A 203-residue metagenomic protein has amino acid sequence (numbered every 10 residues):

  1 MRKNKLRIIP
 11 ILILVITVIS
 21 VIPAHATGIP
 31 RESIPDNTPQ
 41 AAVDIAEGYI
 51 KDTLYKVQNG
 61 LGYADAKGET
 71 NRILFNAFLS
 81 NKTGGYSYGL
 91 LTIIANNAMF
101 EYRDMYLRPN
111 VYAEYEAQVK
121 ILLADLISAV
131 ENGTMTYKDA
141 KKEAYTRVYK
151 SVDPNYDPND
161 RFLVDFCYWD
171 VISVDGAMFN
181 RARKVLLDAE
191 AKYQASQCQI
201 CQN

Functional and structural regions predicted by a protein language model:
R2-P10: Bacterial N-terminal signal peptides that target proteins for export
I11-S20: Bacterial N-terminal signal peptides
S20-R31: Sec-dependent signal peptide cleavage junction
I29-E47: Short N-terminal segments immediately surrounding and downstream of signal-peptide cleavage
Y55-A66, K82-Y88, L107-Y112, V130-D139 (+2 more regions): Charged, low-complexity interaction regions
A66-T83, A140-F166, V171: Amphipathic, non-membrane alpha-helical rod segments
L74-Y112, F166-Q194: Repeat-associated, polar segments at repeat-unit boundaries in modular proteins
I94-Y137: Extended amphipathic alpha-helical interaction segments
